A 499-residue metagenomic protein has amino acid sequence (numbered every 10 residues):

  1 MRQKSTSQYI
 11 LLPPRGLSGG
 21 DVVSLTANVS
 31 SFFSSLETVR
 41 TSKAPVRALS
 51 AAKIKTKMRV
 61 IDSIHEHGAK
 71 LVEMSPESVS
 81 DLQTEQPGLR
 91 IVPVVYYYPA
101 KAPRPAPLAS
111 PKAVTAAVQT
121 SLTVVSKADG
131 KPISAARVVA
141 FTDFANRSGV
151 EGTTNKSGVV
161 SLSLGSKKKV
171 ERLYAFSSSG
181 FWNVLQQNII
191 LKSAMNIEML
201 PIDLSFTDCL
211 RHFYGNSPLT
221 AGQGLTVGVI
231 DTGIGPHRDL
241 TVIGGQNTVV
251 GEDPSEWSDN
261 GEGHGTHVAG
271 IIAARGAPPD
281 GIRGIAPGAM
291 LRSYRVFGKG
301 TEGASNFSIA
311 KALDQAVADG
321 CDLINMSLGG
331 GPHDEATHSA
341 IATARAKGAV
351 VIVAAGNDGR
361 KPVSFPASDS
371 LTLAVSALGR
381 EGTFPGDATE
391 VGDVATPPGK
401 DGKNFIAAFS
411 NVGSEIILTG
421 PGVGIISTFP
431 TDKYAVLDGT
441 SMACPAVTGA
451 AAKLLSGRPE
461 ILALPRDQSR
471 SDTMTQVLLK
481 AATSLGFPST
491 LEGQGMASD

Functional and structural regions predicted by a protein language model:
R2-G19: Short glycine-/aliphatic-rich beta-strand segments at the starts of folded cytosolic domains
S42-L122, F141-S205: Autoinhibitory propeptides
A117, L122-S134: Structural motif
G130-G152, S157, S163-K168, F176-M290 (+2 more regions): Active-site core segment of subtilase-fold serine proteases
A136, L313-E335, A354, A463: Short acidic, glycine-rich surface-loop motifs adjacent to enzyme active sites
T154, V317, C321-S327, A374 (+1 more regions): C-terminal subdomain of the subtilisin-like protease fold in secreted/lumenal serine endopeptidases
I230-D231, R238, S364-S456, E460: Extracellular S/T/G-rich loop segment that most often corresponds to the catalytic His/Ser-adjacent loop
H333-V351: Catalytic-core regions built around general acid/base machinery
